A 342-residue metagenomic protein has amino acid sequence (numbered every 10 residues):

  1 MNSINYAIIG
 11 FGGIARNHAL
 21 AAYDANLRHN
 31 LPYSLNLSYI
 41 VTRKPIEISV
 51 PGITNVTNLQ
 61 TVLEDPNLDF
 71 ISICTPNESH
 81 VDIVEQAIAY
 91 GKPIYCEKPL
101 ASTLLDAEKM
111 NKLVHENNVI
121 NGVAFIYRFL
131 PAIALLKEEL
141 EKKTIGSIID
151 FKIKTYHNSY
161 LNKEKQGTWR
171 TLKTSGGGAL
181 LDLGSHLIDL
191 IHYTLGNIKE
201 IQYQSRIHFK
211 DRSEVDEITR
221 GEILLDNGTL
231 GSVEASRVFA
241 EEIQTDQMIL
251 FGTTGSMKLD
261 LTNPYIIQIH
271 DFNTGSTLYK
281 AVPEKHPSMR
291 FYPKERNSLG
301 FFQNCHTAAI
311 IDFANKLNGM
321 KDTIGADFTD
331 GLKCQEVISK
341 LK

Functional and structural regions predicted by a protein language model:
M1-P51: N-terminal Rossmann-like dinucleotide-binding module
I4, K109-I126, G146-F151: Rossmann-fold dehydrogenase core element
Y23-A25, N30, F70-S72, C305-K342: C-terminal helix-rich "cap/oligomerization" subdomain common to oxidoreductases
P51-L113, C305: Beta-loop-alpha module in the N-terminal Rossmann-like domain of NAD(P)-dependent dehydrogenases, especially those
C96, N121-V123, L259: Hydrophobic residues in well-ordered beta-strands that form the structural core
I126, L225, I249, T254-G325: C-terminal glycine/acidic-rich active-site capping loop/insertion
Y127-S213: Predominantly a Rossmann-like dinucleotide-binding segment in NAD(P)-dependent oxidoreductases
